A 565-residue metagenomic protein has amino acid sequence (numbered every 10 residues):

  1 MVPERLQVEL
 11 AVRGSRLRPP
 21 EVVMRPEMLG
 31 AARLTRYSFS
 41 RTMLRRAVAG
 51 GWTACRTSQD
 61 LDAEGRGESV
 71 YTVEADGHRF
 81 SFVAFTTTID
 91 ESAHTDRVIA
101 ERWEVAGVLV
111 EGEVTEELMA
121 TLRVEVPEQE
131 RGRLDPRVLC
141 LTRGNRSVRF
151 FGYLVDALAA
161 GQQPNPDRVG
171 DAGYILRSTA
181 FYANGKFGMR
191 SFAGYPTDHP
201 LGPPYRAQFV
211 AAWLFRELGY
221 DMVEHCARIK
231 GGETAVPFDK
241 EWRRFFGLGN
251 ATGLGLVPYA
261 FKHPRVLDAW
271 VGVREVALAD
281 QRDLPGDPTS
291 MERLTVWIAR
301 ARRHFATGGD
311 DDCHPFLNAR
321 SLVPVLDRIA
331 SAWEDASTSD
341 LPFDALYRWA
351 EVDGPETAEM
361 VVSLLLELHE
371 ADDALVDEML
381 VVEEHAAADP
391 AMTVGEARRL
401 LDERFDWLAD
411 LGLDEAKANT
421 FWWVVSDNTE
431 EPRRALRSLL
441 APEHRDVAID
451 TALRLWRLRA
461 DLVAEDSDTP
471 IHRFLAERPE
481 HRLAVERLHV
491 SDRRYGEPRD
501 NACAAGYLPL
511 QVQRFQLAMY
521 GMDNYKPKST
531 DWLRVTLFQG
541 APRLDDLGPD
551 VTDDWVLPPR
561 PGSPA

Functional and structural regions predicted by a protein language model:
R5-V70, V155-H489: Negatively charged, low-complexity tracts enriched in Asp/Glu with abundant Ser/Thr
V22, R560-S563: Intrinsically disordered, low-complexity segments enriched in proline/serine/threonine
R36, S40-R45, R102-G173, T530-R534 (+3 more regions): Ampiphathic alpha-helical segments that act as solvent-exposed interaction surfaces
R45-E101, R473, V490-L510, L517: Amphipathic, interaction-prone secondary-structure segments
A54, E68-V70, V110, M222 (+5 more regions): Polar low-complexity intrinsically disordered regions enriched in Ser/Thr and small residues
G77-R137, F192, A212-Y220, E224-A235 (+13 more regions): Intrinsically disordered, low-complexity regulatory segments enriched in Ser/Thr/Pro and charged residues
E465-V535: C-terminal structured domain segments
